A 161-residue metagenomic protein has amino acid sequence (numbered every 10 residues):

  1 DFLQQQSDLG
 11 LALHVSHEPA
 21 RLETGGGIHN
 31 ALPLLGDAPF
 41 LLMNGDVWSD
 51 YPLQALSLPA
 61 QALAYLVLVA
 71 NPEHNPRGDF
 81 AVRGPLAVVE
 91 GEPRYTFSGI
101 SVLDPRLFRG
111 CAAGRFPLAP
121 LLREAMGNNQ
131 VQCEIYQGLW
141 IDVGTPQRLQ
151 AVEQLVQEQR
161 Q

Functional and structural regions predicted by a protein language model:
D1, E73-P76: Short, charged/polar "capping" segments at the starts of alpha-helices and the immediately preceding loops
D1-N44, L53, G110-A113: Conserved N-terminal catalytic core of the sugar/cofactor nucleotidyltransferase
Q4-Q5, R77-R83: Acidic-glycine-rich active-site phosphate/pyrophosphate-binding loop
L9-L11, P76, N129: Residue-level signal for beta-strand positions within conserved beta-sheet cores that form or flank
A12-H14, L63, Q130-Q132: Conserved beta-strand segments of alpha/beta enzyme cores
I28-P33, D79-V82, Q147-A151: Short, surface-exposed amphipathic charged segments that create phosphate/polyanion-binding patches used for binding
L41, W48, L53-A60, N71-H74 (+1 more regions): Catalytic-core segments of class I nucleotidyltransferases/pyrophosphorylases that form NMP-activated intermediates
V67: Extracellular glycan-interaction surfaces
